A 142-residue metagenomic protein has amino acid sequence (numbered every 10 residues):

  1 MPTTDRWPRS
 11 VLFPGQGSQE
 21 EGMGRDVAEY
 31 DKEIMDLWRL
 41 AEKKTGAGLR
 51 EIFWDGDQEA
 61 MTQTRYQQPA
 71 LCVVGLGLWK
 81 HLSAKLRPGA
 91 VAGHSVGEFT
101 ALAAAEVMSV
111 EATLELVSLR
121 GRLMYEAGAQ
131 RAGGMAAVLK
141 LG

Functional and structural regions predicted by a protein language model:
P2-A92: Helix-rich "cap/lid" substructures immediately adjacent to catalytic or cofactor-binding pockets
Q16-S18, K43-T45, K80, A104-G142: Alpha/beta catalytic cores of group-transfer enzymes, especially the acyltransferase/condensing modules of polyketide
D36, A70, S95-V96, M108 (+1 more regions): An amphipathic alpha-helix/helix-turn recognition signal
G56, E98, G142: Residue-level detector of flexible, active-site-proximal loop/helix-junction positions within diverse enzyme catalytic
Q58-E59, A92-V96, G121, G133-A137: Short, glycine/charge-rich beta-strand/loop segments that flank catalytic centers and engage negatively charged groups
E59-Q63, A101, A105, Q130: Short amphipathic alpha-helical segments at helix-loop
G75, G89, G93-G97, A101 (+1 more regions): Gly/Ala-rich beta-loop-alpha elbow adjacent to hydrolase catalytic centers
